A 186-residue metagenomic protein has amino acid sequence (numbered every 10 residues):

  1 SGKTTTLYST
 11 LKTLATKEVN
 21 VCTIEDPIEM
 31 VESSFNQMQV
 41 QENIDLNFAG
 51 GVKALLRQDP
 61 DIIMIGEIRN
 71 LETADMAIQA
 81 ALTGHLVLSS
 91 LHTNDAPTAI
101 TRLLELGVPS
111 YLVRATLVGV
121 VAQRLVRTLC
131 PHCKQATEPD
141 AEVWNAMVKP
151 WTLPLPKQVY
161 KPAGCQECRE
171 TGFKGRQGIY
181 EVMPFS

Functional and structural regions predicted by a protein language model:
S1-S186: Short, flexible helix-loop junctions that flank or precede catalytic/ligand sites
